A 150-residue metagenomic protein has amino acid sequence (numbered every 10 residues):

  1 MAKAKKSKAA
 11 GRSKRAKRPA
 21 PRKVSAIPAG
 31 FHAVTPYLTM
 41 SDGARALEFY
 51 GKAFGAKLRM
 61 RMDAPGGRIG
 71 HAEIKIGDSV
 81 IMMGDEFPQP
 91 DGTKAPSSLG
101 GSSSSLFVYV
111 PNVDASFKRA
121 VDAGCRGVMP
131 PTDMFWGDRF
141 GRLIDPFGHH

Functional and structural regions predicted by a protein language model:
A2-T39, L47-P146: Vicinal oxygen chelate
